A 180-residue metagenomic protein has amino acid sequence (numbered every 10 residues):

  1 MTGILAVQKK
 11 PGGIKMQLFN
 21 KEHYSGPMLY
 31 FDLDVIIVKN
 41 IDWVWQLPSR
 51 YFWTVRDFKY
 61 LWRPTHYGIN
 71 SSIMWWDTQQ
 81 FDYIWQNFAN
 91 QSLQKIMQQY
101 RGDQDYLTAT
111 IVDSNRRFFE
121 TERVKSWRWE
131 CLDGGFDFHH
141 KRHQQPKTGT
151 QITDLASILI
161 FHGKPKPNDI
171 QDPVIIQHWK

Functional and structural regions predicted by a protein language model:
M1-N20, G135-Q145: Active-site donor-binding segments of glycosyltransferases and PAPS-dependent sulfotransferases
M1-P11, H23-S25, D154, P165-P167 (+1 more regions): N-terminal anchoring/stem segment of glycosyltransferases
T2-K9, Y60-L61, R123-W129: A short acidic, often aromatic-flanked loop/helix-cap motif at beta-alpha or helix-coil junctions that lines enzyme
I4-K10, F31-D34, K95-M97: Short, flexible loop segments at the rims of nucleotide/cofactor-binding pockets, characterized by
V7-K9, P64-T65, G149-T150: Short Gly/Pro-enriched turn/cap motifs at secondary-structure boundaries
P11-G68, W75-W76: GT-A fold catalytic core of metal-dependent nucleotide-sugar glycosyltransferases, centered on the diacidic
K15, F31, I69-S72, D103 (+2 more regions): Residues that flank catalytic or metal-binding motifs in active/ligand-binding sites
T78-K180: A glycosyltransferase accessory/donor-loop signature
